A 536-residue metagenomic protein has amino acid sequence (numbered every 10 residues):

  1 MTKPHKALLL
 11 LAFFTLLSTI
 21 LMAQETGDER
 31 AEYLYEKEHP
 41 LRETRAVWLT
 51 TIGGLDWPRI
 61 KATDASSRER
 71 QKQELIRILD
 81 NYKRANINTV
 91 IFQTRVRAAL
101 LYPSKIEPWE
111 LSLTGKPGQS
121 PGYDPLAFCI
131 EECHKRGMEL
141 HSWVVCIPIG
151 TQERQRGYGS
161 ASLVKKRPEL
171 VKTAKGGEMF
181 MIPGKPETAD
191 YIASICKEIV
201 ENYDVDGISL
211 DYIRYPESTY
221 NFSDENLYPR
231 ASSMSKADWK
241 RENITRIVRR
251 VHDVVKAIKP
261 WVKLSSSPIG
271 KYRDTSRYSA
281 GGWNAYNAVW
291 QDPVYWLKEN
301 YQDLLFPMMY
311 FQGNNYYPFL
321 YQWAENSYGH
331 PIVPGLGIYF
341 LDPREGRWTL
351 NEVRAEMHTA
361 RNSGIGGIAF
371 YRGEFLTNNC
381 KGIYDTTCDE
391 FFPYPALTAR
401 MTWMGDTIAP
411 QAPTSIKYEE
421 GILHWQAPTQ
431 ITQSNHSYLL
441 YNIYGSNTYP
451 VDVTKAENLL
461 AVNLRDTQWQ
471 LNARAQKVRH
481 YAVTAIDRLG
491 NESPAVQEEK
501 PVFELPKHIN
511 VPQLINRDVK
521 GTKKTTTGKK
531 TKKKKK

Functional and structural regions predicted by a protein language model:
R42-T44, T50-Q73, S142, I147-N202 (+1 more regions): Active-site-adjacent "subsite" loops/lids of carbohydrate-active enzymes
R70-A99, N202-D206: Catalytic domains of carbohydrate-active enzymes, especially glycoside hydrolases
L100-G115, P148-K175, I213-S232, R277-N284: Aromatic- and acidic-residue-enriched segments that line the glycan-binding/catalytic groove of carbohydrate-active
R230-Y278, W283-E345: Glycoside hydrolase catalytic-domain groove-lining segments
W290-Y316, H330-M404: Substrate-binding cleft of secreted/luminal carbohydrate-active enzymes
G421-N435: Conserved aromatic anchor
W469-E492: Beta-strand-rich modules
I486-N516: Extracellular fibronectin type III
